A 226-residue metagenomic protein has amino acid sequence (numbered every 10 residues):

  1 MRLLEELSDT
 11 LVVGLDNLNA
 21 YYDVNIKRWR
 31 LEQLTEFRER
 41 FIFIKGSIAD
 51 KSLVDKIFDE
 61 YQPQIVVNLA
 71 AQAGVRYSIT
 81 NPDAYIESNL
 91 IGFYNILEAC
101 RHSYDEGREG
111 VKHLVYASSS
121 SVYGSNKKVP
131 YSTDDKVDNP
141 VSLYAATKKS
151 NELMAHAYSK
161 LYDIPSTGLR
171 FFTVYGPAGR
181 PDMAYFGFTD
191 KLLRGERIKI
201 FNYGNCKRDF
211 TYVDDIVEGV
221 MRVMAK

Functional and structural regions predicted by a protein language model:
M1-V174, D214-V217, M224: N-terminal Rossmann-like NAD(P)+-binding domain of SDR-like oxidoreductases, especially those catalyzing
D23-I26, R180, A184: Short acidic-hydrophobic sequence patches enriched in Asp/Glu that either
V75, G179-R180, I198: Activation segment of protein kinase catalytic domains
G110, Y144-A146, R194-N202: Short, surface-exposed, charge-dense and proline/glycine-enriched linear segments
V129-P130, P181-T189: A glycine/serine/threonine-rich, flexible loop-to-helix segment that serves as the NAD(P) cofactor-binding "lid"
V141, F171-D182, N202-D214: Glycine-rich "substrate-gating" loop/helix at the edge of Rossmann-like oxidoreductase active sites
K160, F186-K199, R208-K226: Alpha-helical substrate-binding/gating segment
